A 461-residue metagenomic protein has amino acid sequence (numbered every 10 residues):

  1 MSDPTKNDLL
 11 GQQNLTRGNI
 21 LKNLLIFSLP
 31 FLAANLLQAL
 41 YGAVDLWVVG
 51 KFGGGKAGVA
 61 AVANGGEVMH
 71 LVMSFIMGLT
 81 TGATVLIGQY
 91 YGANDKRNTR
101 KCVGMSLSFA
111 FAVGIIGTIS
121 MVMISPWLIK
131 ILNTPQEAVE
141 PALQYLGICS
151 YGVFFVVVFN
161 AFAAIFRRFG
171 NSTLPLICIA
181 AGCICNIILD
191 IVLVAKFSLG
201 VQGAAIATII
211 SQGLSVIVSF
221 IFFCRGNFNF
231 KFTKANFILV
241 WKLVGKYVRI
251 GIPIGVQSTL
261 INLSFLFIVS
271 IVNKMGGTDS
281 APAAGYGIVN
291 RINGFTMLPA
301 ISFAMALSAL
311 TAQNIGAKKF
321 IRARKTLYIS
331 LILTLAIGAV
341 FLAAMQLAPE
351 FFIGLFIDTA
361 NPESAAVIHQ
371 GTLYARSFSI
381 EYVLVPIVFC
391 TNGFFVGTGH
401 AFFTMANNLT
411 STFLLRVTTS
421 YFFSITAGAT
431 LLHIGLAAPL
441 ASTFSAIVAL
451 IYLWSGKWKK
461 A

Functional and structural regions predicted by a protein language model:
M1-S28, I87-F154, K196-I252, T311-I380 (+1 more regions): Short alpha-helical transmembrane segments in multi-pass integral membrane proteins
R17, L21-L40, V44, V68-F75 (+6 more regions): Residue-level signal for short hydrophobic patches within transmembrane helices of multi-pass membrane transporters
I26-D45, I148, G182, S211-S215 (+4 more regions): Transmembrane helical elements of multi-pass membrane transporters/channels
F31, N35, L46-W47, V85 (+14 more regions): Transmembrane alpha-helix boundary and packing residues in multipass membrane permease domains and related
L36, L40-A60, I129-Q136, V192-L199 (+5 more regions): Helix-terminus/linker motif at the lipid-water interface of multi-pass membrane proteins
G54-E67, A142, L146, A205 (+3 more regions): Small-residue hotspots at the loop-to-helix junctions and early N-terminal turns of transmembrane alpha-helices
V59-I119, V156-P175, G285-P349, V385-N407: Small-residue-rich hydrophobic transmembrane alpha-helices
T80, C149-R167, P175-C183, A204-S219 (+5 more regions): Short runs within selected transmembrane alpha-helices of multi-pass transporters and secretion channels
